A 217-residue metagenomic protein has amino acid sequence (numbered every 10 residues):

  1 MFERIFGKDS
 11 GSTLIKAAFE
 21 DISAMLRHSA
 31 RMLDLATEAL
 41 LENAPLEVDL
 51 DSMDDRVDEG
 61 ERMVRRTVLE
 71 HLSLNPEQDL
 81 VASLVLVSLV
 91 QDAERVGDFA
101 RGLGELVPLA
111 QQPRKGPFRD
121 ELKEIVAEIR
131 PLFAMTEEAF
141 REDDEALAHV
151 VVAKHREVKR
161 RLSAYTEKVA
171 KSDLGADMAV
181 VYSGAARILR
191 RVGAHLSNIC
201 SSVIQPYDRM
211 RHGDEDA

Functional and structural regions predicted by a protein language model:
M1-A217: Cytosolic, long alpha-helical scaffolding segments
